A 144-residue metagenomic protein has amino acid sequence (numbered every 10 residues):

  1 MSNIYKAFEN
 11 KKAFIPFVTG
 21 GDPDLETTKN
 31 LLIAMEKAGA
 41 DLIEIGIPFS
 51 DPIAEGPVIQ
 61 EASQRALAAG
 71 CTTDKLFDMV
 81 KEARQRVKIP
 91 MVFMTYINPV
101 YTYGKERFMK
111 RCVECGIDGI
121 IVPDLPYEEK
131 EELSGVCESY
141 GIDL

Functional and structural regions predicted by a protein language model:
M1-F17, K81-Q85: N-terminal amphipathic alpha-helix/helix-capping segment at the start of soluble metabolic enzymes
N10-I15, R86-Y96, C137-L144: Short beta-strand/loop segments at the ligand-binding rim of alpha/beta enzyme cores
F14-T28, V92-G104: Active-site mouth loops of central-metabolism enzymes
I15, D41-E44, I121: Conserved beta-strand positions in the central sheet of alpha/beta enzyme cores
P16, M35, G46, C112: Conserved, mostly hydrophobic/aromatic
P23, A40-T72, P99, Y127-K130: Glycine-rich, proline-tolerant flexible connector loops at the mouths of alpha/beta enzymes
Q60-C115: Glycine/small-residue-rich loop that forms an oxyanion/phosphate-binding "nest" at active or ligand-binding sites
A68-C71, G116-E129, G141-L144: Catalytic beta/alpha-barrel core
